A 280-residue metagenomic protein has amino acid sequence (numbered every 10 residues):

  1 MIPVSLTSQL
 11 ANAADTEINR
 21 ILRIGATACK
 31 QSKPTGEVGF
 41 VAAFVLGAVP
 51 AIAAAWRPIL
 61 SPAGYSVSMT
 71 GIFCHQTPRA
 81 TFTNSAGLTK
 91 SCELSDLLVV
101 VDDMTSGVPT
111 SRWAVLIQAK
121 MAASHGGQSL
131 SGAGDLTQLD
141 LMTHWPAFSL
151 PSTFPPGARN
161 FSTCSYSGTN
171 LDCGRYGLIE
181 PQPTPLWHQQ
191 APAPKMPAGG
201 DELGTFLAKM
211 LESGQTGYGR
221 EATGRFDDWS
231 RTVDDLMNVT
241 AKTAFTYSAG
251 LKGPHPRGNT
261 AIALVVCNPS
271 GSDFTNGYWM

Functional and structural regions predicted by a protein language model:
P3-I21: Soluble secreted/lumenal catalytic domains with histidine-centered metal-binding or acid-base catalytic motifs
D15-T83: Acidic-basic catalytic patches of nuclease active cores, encompassing PD-(D/E)XK and other metal-cofactor nuclease
V49-P62, T110, A122-M280: Acidic, metal/cofactor-coordinating or nucleic-acid-engaging core segments within structured domains
N84-K90: Short, solvent-exposed beta-strand/turn "edge" segments of beta-rich domains on protein surfaces
L97, V115-M121: Conserved catalytic cores of phosphodiester-cleaving nucleases, focusing on short active-site segments
V100-D102: Beta-propeller blade termini
M104-R112: Short, solvent-exposed loop/turn segments that connect beta-strands within catalytic domains and beta-strand-rich
